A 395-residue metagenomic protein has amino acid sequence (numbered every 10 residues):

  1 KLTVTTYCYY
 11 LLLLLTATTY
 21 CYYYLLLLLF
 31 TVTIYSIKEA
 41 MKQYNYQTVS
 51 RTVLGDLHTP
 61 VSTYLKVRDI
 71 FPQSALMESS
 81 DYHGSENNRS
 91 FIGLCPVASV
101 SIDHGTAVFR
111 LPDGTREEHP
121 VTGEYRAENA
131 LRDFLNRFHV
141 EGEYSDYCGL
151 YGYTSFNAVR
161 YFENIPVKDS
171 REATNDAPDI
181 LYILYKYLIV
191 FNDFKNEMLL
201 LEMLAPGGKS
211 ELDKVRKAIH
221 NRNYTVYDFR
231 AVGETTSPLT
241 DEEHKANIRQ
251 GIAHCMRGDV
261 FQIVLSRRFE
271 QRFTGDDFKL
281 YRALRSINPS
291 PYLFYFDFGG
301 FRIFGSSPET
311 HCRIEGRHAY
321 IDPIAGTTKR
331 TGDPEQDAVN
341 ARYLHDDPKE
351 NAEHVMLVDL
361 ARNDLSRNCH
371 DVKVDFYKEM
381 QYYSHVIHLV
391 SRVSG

Functional and structural regions predicted by a protein language model:
K1-Y35: Arg/Gly-rich low-complexity intrinsically disordered repeat tracts
I37-G395: Extended alpha-helical targeting/anchoring segments, especially N-terminal organellar/secretory targeting helices
